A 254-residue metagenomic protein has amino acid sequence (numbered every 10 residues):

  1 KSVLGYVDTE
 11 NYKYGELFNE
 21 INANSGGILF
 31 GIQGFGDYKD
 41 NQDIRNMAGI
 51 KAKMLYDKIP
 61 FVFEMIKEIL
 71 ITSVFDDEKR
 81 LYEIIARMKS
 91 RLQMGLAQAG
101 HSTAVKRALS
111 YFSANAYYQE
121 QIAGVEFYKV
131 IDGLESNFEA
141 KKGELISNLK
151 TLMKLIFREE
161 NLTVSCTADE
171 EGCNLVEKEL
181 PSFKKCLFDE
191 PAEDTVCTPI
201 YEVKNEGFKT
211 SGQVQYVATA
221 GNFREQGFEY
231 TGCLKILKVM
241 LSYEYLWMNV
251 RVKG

Functional and structural regions predicted by a protein language model:
K1-S2, K51, N161, S165 (+2 more regions): His/Glu-based metal-binding/catalytic segments typifying zinc-dependent metallopeptidases
V3-K13: Catalytic Zn2+-binding segment of zinc metalloproteases
E16-T198, K253-G254: Charge-rich, well-structured scaffold segments of protease-associated domains
